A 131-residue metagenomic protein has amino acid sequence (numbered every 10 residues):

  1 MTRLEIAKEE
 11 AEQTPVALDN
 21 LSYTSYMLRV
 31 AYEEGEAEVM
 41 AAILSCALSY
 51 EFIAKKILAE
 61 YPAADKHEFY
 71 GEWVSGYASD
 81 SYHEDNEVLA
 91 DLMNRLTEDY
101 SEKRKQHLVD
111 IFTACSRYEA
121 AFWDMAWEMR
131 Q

Functional and structural regions predicted by a protein language model:
M1, M27, L89, F122-W123: Generic structural hydrophobic/aromatic packing signal, biased to beta-strands
M1-E84, T113, R117: Active-site-proximal alpha-helical scaffolds that flank and shape metal-associated catalytic sites
A31, I57-Y61, L96, Y100 (+2 more regions): Secondary-structure edge/capping motif, primarily at the C-terminal ends of alpha-helices and the immediately following
L48, Y61, E68, A90-R95 (+2 more regions): Short, surface-exposed, charged/polar-biased interaction segments
L48-E51, K55, A90, N94 (+1 more regions): Structural signal for well-ordered, non-membrane alpha-helices
A78-T113: Long amphipathic all-alpha helical oligomerization modules
L108-Q131: Acidic, carboxylate-rich catalytic segments that either coordinate divalent cations
